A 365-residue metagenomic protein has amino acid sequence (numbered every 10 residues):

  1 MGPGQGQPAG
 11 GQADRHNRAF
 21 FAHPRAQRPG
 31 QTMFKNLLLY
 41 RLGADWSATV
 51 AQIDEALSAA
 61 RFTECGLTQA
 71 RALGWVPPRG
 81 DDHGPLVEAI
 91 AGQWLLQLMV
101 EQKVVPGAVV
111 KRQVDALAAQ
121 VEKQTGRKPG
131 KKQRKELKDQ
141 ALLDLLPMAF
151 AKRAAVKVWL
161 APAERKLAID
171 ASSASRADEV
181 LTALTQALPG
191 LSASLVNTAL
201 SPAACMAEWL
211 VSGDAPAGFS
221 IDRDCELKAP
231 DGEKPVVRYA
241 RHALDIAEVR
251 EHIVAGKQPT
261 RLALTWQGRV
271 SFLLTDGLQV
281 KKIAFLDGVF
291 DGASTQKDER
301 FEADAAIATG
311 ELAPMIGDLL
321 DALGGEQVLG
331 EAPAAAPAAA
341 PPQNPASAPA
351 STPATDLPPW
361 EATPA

Functional and structural regions predicted by a protein language model:
G10-Q12, A354: Intrinsically disordered, low-complexity regulatory regions of eukaryotic regulatory proteins
Q12-T32: Short, Lys/Arg-enriched N-terminal segments with co-localized hydrophobic residues within the first ~10-30 amino acids
Q31-A365: Intrinsically disordered, low-complexity, charge-rich terminal extensions of nucleic-acid-associated complexes
